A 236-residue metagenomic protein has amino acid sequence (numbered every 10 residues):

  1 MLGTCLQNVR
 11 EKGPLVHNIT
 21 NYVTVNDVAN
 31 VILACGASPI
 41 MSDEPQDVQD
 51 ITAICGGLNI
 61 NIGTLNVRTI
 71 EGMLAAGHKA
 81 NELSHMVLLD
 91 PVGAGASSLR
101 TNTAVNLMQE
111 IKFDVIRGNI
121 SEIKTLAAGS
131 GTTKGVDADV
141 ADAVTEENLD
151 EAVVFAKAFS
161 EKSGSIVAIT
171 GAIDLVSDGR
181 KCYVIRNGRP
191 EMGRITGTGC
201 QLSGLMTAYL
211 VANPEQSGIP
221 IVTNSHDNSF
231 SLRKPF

Functional and structural regions predicted by a protein language model:
M1-M41: Glycine-rich phosphate/adenosyl-contacting loop at the front of the ribokinase-like
V31-S84, L89: Active-site cofactor/substrate anionic-group-binding motifs, chiefly glycine- and Lys/Arg-rich phosphate-binding loops
L65-R68, G93-S97, L175, M192: Short, small-residue-enriched loops and turns at beta-alpha junctions that line or gate enzyme active sites
T69-G118: Glycine/small-residue-rich loop that forms an oxyanion/phosphate-binding "nest" at active or ligand-binding sites
R100-C182: Conserved phosphate/ATP/ADP-binding segment of small-molecule kinases
T125, R194-S217, I221-H226: Short, small-residue alpha-helix embedded
I185-T196: Short pre-catalytic strand/loop immediately N-terminal to key active-site residues, enriched for Gly-Thr
F230-F236: Charged C-terminal helix
